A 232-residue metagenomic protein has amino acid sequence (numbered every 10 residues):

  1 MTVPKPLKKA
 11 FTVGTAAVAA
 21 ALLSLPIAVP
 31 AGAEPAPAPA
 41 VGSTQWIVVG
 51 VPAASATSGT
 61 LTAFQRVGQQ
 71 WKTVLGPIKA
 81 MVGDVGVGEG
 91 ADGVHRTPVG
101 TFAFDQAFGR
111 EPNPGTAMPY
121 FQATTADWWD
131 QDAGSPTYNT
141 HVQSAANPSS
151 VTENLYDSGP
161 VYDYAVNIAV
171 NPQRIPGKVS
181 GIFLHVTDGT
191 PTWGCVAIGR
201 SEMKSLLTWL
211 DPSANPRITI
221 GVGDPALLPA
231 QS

Functional and structural regions predicted by a protein language model:
M1-A33: Secretory targeting and sorting signals
E34-T192, M203-P216, G223-S232: Cell wall/extracellular polymer interaction/catalysis modules
C195: Short cysteine clusters
I198: A conserved hydrophobic position in a structured secondary element of the catalytic/binding core that shapes
